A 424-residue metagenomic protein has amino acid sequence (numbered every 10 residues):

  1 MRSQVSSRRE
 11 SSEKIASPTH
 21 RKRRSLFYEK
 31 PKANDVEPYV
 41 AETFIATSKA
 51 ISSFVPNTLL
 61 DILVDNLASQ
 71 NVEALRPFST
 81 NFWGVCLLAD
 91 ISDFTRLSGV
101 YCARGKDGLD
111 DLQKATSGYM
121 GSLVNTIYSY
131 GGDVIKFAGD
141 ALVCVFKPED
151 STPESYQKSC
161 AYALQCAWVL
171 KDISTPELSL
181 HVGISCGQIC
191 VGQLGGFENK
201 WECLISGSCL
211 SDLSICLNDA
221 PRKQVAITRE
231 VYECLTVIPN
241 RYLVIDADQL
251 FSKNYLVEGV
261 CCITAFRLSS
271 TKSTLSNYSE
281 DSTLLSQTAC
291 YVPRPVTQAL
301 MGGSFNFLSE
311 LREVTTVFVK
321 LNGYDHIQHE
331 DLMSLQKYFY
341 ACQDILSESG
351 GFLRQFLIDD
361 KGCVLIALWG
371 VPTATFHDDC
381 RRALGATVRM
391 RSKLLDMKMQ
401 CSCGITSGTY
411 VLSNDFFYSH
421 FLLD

Functional and structural regions predicted by a protein language model:
M1-G84, S179, G187-D344, E348-R354 (+3 more regions): Intrinsically disordered, glycine/charged-rich C-terminal tails and inter-domain linkers that flank nucleotidyl cyclase
N71-R76, W83-S92, V124-Y162, D172-S208 (+4 more regions): Catalytic core of nucleotidyl cyclases, primarily class III adenylyl/guanylyl cyclases
N81, T95-V124, I135-K136, D325-Q343: Conserved long alpha-helical elements within nucleotide-processing catalytic cores of c-di-GMP signaling and class III
F82-V85, G99-A103, D107-D110, K114-T116 (+5 more regions): Conserved cytosolic headpiece of P-type ATPases
L97-D107, S129, P148, R222 (+5 more regions): Short amphipathic alpha-helical interaction elements and helix-loop-helix interfaces that mediate dimerization
T116-V124, L164-D172, F339-C342, L346 (+1 more regions): Short, hydrophobic/amphipathic alpha-helical packing segments that form internal helix faces or helix-helix interfaces
Y119, S159, S208-D212, Y338 (+2 more regions): Helical mechanochemical/support elements of P-loop NTPase systems and associated helical scaffolds
